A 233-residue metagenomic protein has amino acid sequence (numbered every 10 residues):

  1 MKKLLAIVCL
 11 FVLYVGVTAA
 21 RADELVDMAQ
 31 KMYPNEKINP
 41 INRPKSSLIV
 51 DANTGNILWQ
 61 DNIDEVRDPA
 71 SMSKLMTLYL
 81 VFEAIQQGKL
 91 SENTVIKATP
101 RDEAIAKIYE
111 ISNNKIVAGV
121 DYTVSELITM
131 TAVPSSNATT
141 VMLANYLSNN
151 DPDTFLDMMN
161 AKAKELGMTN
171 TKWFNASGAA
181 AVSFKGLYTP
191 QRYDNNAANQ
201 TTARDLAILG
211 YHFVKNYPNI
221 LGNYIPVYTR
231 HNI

Functional and structural regions predicted by a protein language model:
M1, Q191-I233: Domain-terminus/edge residues, biased toward the C-terminal soluble/receptor-binding domains of extracytoplasmic
M1-K2, G88: Generic cytosolic/nucleocytoplasmic N-terminal low-complexity/intrinsically disordered segments
K2-V8: Sec-dependent signal peptide recognition, specifically the positively charged N-region followed immediately by
V8, S135, V227: Residues that line or immediately flank small-molecule/substrate-binding pockets and catalytic motifs
V8-V15: Bacterial N-terminal signal peptides
V17-A19: N-terminal signal peptide c-region/cleavage motif recognized by signal peptidases
A22-A203, V214: Active-site-adjacent loops and short helices of periplasmic peptidoglycan-processing enzymes
